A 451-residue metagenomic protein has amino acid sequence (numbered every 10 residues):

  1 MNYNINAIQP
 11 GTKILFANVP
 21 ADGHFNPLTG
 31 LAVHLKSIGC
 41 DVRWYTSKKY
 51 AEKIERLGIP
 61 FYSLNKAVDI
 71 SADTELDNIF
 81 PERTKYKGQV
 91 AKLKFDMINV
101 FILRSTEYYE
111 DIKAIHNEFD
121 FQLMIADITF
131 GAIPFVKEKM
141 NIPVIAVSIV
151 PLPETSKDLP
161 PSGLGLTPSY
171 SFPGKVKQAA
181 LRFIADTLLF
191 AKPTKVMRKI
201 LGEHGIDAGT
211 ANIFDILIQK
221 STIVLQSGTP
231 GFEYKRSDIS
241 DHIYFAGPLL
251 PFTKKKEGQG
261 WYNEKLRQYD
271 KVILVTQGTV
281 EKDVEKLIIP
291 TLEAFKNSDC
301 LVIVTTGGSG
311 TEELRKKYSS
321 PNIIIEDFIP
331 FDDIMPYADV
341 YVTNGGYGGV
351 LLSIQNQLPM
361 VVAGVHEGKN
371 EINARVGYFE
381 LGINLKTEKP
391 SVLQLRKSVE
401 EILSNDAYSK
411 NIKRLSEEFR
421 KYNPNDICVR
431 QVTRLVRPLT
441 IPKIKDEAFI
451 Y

Functional and structural regions predicted by a protein language model:
N2-I5, F119, Q394-Y451: C-terminal amphipathic helix plus adjacent low-complexity, charged tail appended to glycosyltransferase catalytic
N2-L64: N-terminal subdomain of nucleotide-sugar transferases
I8-P10, G228-V340: Donor-nucleotide binding loops and adjacent catalytic segments primarily of GT-B fold Leloir glycosyltransferases
A32, D327-R375: A donor-sugar binding/catalytic signature common to diverse glycosyltransferases and related nucleotide-sugar
R43-L93: Conserved nucleotide-sugar phosphate-binding/catalytic loop shared by glycosyltransferases and other
N78-I133, L181-D215, Q219: Conserved nucleotide-sugar donor-binding subdomain of glycosyltransferases
I102-K177, G231-F232: Conserved nucleotide-sugar donor-interacting segment of glycosyltransferase catalytic cores, predominantly GT-B
E367-S398: Change "using UDP/GDP/dTDP sugars" to "using nucleotide sugars
